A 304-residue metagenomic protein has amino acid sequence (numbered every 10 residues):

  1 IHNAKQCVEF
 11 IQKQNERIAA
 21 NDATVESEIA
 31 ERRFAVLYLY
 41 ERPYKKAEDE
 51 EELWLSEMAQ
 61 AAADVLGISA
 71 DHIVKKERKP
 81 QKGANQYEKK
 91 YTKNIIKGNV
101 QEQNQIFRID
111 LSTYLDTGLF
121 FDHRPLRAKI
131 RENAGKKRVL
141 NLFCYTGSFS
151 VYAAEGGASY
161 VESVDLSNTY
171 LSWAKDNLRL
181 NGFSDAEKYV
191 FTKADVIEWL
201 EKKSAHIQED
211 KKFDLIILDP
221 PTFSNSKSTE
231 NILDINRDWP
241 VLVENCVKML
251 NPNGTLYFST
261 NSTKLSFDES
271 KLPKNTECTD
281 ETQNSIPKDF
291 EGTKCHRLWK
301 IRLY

Functional and structural regions predicted by a protein language model:
E52-F120, A128: Non-catalytic substrate-recognition/targeting regions of SAM-dependent transferases
K136-L142: Conserved class I S-adenosyl-L-methionine
T146-A158: Conserved SAM-binding loop of SAM-dependent methyltransferases across substrates and taxa, primarily the Class I
Y160-D165: Conserved SAM-binding motif I beta-strand of class I
T169-K211: S-adenosyl-L-methionine
Y170, K193, D214-E244: Mobile active-site "lid"/loop adjacent to the S-adenosyl-L-methionine
V241, T255-Y304: C-terminal catalytic and target-recognition region of SAM-dependent MTase-like enzymes, primarily methyltransferases
L250-N251: Helix-to-beta-strand junctions that scaffold the AdoMet/dcAdoMet cofactor pocket in Class I SAM-dependent enzymes
